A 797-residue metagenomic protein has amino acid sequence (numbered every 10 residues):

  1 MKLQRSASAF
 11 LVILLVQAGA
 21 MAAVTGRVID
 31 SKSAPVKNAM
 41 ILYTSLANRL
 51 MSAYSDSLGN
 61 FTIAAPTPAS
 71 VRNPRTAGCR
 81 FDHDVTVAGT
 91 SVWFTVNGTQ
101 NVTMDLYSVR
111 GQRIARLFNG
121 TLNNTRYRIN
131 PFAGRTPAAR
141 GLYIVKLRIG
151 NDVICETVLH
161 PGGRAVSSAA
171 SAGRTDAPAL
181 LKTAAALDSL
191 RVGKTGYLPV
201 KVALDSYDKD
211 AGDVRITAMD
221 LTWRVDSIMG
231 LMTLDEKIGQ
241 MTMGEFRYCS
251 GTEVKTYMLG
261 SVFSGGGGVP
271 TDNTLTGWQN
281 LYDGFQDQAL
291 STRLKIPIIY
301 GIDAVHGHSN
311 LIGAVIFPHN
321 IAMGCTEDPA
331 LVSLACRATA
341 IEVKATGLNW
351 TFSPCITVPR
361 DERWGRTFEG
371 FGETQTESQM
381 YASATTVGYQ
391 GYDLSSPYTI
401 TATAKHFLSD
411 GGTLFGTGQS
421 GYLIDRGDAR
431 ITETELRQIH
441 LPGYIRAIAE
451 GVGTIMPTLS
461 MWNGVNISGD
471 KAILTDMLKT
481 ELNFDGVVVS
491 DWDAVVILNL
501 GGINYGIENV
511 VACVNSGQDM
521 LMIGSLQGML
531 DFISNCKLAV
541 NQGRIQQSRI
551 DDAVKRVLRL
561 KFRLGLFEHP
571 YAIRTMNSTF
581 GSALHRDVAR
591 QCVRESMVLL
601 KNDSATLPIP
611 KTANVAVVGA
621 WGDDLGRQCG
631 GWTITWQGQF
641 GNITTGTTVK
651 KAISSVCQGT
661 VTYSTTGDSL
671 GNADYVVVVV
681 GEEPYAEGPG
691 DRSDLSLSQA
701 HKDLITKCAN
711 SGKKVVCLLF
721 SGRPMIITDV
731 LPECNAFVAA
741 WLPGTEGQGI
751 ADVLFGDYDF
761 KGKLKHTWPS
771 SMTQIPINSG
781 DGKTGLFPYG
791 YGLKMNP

Functional and structural regions predicted by a protein language model:
T25-K37: Structural motif
A39-T44, M104, L190: Hydrophobic beta-strand segments
L46-N48, D152-I154, A172-L204: A short, solvent-exposed loop/turn motif at the edges and junctions of modular extracellular/periplasmic domains
A47-P68, A172-T175: Short, acidic Ser/Thr/Gly-rich low-complexity loop/linker segments typical of extracellular and cell-surface proteins
S70-C79, T86-W93, N97-T99, R116-T121 (+1 more regions): C-terminal tail/sorting-segment detector
Y107-I114, Y143, H440: Short, glycine-anchored, charge-dense loop/turn motifs used at functional sites
A165-R174, K201-D220: Extracellular beta-sheet/turn segments enriched in Thr/Pro/Gly and aliphatic residues
T217-P797: Glycoside hydrolase catalytic-domain context in secreted enzymes
